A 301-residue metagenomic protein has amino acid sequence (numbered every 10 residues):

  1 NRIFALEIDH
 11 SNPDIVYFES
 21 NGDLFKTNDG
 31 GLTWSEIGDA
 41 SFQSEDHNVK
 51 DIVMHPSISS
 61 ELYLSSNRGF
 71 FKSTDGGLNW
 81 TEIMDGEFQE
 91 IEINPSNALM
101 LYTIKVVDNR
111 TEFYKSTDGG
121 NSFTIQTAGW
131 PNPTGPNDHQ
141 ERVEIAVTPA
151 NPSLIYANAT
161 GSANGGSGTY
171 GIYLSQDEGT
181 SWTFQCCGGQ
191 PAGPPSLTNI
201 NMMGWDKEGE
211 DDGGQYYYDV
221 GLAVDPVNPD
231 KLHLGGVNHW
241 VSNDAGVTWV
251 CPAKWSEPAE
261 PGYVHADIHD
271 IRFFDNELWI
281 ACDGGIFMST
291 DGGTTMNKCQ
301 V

Functional and structural regions predicted by a protein language model:
N1-V301: Extracellular glycan-interacting surfaces
